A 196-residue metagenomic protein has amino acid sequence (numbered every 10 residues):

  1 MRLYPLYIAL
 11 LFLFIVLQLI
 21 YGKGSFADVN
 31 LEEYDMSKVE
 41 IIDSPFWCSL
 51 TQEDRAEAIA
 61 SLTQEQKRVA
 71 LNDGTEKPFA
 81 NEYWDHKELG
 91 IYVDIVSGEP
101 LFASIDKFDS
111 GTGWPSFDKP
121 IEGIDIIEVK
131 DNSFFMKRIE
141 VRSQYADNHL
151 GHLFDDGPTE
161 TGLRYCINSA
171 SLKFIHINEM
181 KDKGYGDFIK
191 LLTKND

Functional and structural regions predicted by a protein language model:
M1-P5: Positively charged n-region of N-terminal signal peptides that target proteins for export
A9-Q18: Bacterial N-terminal signal peptides
F12, R55, I59-A60: Generic secretory/membrane-interface signal
D28-Y34, K77: Solvent-exposed, charged interface segments at domain starts and junctions
E33-R55: Short, contiguous pre-domain boundary segments
S37, L50, I59-V93, E99-D196: A short Gly-Trp-Pro
